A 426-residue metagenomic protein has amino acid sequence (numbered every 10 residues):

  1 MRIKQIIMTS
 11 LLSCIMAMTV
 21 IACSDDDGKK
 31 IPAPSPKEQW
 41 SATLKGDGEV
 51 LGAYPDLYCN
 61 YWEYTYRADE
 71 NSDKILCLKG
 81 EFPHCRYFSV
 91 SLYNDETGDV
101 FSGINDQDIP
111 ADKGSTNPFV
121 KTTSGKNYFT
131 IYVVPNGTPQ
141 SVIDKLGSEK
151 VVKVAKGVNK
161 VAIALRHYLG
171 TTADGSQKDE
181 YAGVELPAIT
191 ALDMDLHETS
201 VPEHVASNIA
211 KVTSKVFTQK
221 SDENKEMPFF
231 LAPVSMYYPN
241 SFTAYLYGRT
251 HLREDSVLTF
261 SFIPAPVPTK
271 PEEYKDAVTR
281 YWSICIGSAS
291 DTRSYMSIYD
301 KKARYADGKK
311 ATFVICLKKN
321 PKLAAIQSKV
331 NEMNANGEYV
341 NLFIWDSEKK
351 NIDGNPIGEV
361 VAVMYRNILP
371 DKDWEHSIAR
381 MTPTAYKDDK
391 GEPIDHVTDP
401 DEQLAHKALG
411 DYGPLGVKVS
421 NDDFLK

Functional and structural regions predicted by a protein language model:
M1-L11: Bacterial N-terminal signal peptides that target proteins for export
M18-A22: C-terminal motif of bacterial Sec signal peptides marking the signal peptidase cleavage site
S24-D27: Bacterial signal peptide processing site
K30-K426: A compositional/structural signature for long, glycine/proline-rich flexible linkers and loops on extracytoplasmic
